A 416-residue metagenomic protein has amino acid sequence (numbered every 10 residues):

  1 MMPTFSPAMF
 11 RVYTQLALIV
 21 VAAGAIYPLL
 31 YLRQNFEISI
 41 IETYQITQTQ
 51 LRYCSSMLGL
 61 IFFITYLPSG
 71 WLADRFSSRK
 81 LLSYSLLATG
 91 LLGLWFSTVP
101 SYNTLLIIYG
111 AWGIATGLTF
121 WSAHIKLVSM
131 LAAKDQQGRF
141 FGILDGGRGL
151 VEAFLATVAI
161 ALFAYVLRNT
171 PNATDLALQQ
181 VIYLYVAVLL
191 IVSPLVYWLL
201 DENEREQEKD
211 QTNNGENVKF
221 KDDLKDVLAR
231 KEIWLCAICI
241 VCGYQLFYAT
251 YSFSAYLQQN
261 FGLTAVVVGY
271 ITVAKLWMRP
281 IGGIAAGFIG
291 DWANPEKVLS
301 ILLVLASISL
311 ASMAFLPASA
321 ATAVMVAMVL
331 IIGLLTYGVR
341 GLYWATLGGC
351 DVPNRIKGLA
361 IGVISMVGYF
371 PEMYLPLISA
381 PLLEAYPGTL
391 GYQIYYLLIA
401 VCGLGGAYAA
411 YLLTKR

Functional and structural regions predicted by a protein language model:
M2-M9, E204-L235: Juxtamembrane intracellular "pre-TM" segments in multi-pass secondary transporters
R33-N35, E152, A156, R230-G283 (+1 more regions): Extracytoplasmic gate region of multi-pass secondary transporters
T65-S77, G282-P295, L383-E384: Helix-to-loop junctions at the C-terminal end of transmembrane segments in multipass secondary transporters
R75-L86, D291-V304: Cytoplasmic membrane-interface "Motif A"-like loop-to-helix N-cap segments of 12-TM Major Facilitator Superfamily
L118-A133, Y337-V352: Intracellular juxtamembrane helix-capping segments at the cytosolic ends of symmetry-related transmembrane helices
F140-A164, S365-P376: Glycine-rich segments within core transmembrane alpha-helices of 12-TM secondary carriers
F163-R168, V186-D210, A409-L413: C-terminal membrane-cytosol helix-exit motif in multi-pass small-molecule transporters
N294-Y343: C-terminal transmembrane helical hairpin of 12-TM major facilitator-type secondary transporters
